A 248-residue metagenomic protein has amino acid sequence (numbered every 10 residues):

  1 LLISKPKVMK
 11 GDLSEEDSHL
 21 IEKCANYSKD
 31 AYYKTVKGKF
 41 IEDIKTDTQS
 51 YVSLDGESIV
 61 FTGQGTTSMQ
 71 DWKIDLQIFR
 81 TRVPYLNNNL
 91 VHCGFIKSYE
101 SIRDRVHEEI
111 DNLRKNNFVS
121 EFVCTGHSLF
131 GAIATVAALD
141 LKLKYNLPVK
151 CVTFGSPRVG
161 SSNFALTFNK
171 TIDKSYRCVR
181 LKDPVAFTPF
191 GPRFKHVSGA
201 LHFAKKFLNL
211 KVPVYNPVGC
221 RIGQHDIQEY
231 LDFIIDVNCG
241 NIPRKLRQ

Functional and structural regions predicted by a protein language model:
L1-E16, T48-Q49, L54-S58, S68-M69 (+5 more regions): Serine hydrolase/lipase
D12, K37, I44-T46, N87: Sparse, context-dependent recognition of short Cys/His-centered cofactor- or disulfide-binding micro-motifs
K23, V91, I96: Acidic/charged, solvent-exposed loop-and-adjacent secondary-structure segments enriched in E/D, K/R, S/T, and G/P
K23-I44: Extended, Lys/Arg-enriched charged tracts that mediate electrostatic binding to polyanionic substrates
I59-G63: Short beta-strand element of the alpha/beta-hydrolase
D75-H92: A solvent-exposed, charged loop/short amphipathic helix patch at secondary-structure junctions
F130-G131: Catalytic nucleophile loop
